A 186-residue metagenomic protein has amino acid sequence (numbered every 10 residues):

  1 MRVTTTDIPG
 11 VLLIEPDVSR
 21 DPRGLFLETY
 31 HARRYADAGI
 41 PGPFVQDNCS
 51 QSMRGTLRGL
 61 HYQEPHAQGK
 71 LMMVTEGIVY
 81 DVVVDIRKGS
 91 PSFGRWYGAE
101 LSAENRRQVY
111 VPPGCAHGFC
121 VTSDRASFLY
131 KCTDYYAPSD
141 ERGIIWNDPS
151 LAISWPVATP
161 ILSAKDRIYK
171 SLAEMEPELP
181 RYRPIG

Functional and structural regions predicted by a protein language model:
M1-N105, S123-R125, Y130-G186: Non-catalytic, conserved peripheral segments adjacent to functional cores
S102-F119: Conserved SET/PR-domain catalytic core that frames the SAM/AdoMet-binding pocket
